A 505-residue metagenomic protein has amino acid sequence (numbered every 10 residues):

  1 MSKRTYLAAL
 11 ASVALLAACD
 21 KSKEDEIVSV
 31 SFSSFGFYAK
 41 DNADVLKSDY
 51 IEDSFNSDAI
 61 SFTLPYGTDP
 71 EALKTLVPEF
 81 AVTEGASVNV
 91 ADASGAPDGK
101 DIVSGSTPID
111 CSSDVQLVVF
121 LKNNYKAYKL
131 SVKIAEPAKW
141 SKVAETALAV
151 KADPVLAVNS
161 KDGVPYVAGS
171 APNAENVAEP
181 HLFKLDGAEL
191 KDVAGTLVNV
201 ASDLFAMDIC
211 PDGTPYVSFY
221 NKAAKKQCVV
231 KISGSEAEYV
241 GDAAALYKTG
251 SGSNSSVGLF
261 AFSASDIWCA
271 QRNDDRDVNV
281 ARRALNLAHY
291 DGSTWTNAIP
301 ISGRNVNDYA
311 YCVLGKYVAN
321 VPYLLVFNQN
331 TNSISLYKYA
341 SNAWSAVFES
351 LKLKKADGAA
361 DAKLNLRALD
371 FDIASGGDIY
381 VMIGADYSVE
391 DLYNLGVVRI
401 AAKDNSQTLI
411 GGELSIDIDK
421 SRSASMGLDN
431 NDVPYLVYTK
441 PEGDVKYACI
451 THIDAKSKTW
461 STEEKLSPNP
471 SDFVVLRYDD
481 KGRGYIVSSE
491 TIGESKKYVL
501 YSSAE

Functional and structural regions predicted by a protein language model:
M1-A17: Sec-dependent bacterial lipoprotein signal peptides
C19-D153, A188-N199, G234-A244, E505: Beta-rich interaction/scaffold domains
W140-T146, K191-V198, E238-K248, T296-G303 (+3 more regions): Beta-propeller fold detector
A149-N159, N199-C210, A245-A264, P300-Y317 (+3 more regions): Repeated scaffold domains used in trafficking and secretory/extracellular systems, primarily beta-propellers
D162-A168, D212-V217, A264-C269, A319-L324 (+3 more regions): Entry beta-strands of beta-propeller and related beta-repeat scaffolds
N173-F183, A223-K231, R272-A288, N328-K338 (+3 more regions): Structural motif
D417-H452: Loop/turn-rich, solvent-exposed surfaces of beta-rich toroidal or solenoidal domains
S457-E505: Blade-level signature of beta-propeller repeat domains, shared across WD40, Kelch, NHL, RCC1 and BNR/Asp-box propellers
